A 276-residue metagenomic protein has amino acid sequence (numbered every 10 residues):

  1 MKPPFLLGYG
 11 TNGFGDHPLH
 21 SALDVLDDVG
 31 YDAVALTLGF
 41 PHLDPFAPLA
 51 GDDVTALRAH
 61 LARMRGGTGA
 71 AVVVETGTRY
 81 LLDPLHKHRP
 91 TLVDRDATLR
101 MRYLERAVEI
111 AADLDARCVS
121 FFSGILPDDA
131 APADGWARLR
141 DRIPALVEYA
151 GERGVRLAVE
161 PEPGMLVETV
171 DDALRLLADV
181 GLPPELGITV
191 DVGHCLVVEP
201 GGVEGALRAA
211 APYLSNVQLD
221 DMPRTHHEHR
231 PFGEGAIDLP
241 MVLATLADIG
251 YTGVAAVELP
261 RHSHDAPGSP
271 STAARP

Functional and structural regions predicted by a protein language model:
M1-A112, A116, P144, P212: N-terminal pre-domain/capping segments
M1-G8, G15-G30, A59, G66 (+6 more regions): Histidine-acidic metal/acid-base catalytic patches
G10, P45, R95, P161-G164 (+1 more regions): Conserved short-loop catalytic and cofactor-binding motifs
G13-G15, L38-H42, T78-Y80, S123-P127 (+4 more regions): Active-site-proximal loop/turn and secondary-structure-junction residues that shape catalytic pockets, frequently
H20-S21, G66, L81-G187: Active-site acidic/histidine proton-transfer and metal-coordination neighborhood in alpha/beta enzyme cores
A35, V73-V74, S120, A158 (+3 more regions): Conserved beta-strand positions in the central sheet of alpha/beta enzyme cores
H42-A47, L82-L92, P127-P132, L196-V198 (+2 more regions): A short acidic, helix-capping loop that chelates divalent metal ions and anchors anionic groups
A47-V54, V93-T98, D129-W136, L166 (+3 more regions): Flexible, glycine- and charge-enriched loops at secondary-structure boundaries
